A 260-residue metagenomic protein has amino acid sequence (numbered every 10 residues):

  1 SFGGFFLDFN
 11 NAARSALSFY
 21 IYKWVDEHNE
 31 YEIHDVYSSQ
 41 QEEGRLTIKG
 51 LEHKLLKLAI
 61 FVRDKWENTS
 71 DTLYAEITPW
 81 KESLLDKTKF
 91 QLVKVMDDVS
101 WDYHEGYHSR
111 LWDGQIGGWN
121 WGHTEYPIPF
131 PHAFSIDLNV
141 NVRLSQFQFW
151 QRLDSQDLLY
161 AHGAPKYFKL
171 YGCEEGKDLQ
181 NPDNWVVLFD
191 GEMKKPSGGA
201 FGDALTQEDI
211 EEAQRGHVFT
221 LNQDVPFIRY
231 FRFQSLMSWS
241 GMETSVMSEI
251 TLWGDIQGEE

Functional and structural regions predicted by a protein language model:
S1-S15, T72-K94, I256: Pro/Thr/Ser/Gly-rich low-complexity, intrinsically disordered linker/stalk tracts
F2-F6, Q40-R45, F227: Ser/Thr- and Asn-enriched, surface-exposed coil loops between beta-strands
G3-H34, S145, A161-Y167: Solvent-exposed loop/turn segments flanking beta-strands in beta-repeat/beta-sandwich domains
F9, I21-Y22, I48, L56-V62 (+3 more regions): An aromatic-rich alpha-helical recognition segment common to small helix-rich domains
F19-H53, D183-A204: Recognizes extended acidic, P/S/T-rich segments that occur within or adjacent to Ig-like beta-sandwich modules
I48-P79, S235: Beta-strand-rich modules
T78-N141, G199-E211, G258-E260: Disordered, acidic Ser/Thr/Pro-rich linker "stalks" and the adjacent N-terminal cap of the next globular domain
Q115-V187, A213-E260: Aromatic, loop-rich ligand-recognition surfaces of beta-strand-rich domains
